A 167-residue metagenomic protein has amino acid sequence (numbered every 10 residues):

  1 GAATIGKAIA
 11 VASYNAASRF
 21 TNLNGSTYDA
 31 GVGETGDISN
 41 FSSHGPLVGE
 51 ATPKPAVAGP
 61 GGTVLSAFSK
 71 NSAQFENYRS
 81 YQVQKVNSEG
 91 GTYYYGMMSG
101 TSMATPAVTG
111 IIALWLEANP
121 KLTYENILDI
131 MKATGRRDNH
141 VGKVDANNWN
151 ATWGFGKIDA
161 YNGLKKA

Functional and structural regions predicted by a protein language model:
G1, T27, G31, L47 (+3 more regions): Hydrophobic alpha-helical scaffolding
G1-F68, T134-G135: Catalytic-core segments of hydrolase enzymes
G6, G33-G36, M103-G110, N126 (+1 more regions): Generic recognition of stable, solvent-exposed alpha-helical segments in well-folded globular domains
A8-S13, A104, A113-L114, G163: Stable alpha-helical structural segments in soluble proteins, enriched in small hydrophobic residues
A12, H44, A58, S99 (+2 more regions): Short glycine-rich loop/turn motifs that provide flexible caps or phosphate-binding loops at active sites
P55-N148: Hydrolase catalytic cores
D145-K157: Zinc-dependent metallohydrolase catalytic domains
K157-A167: Secreted peptidase-domain scaffold signal
